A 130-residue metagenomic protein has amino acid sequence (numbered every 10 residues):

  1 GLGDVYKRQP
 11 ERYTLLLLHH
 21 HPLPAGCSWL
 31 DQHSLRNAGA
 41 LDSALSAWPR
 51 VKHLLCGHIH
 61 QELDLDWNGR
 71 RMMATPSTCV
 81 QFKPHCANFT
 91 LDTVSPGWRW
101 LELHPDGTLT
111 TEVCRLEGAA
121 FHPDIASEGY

Functional and structural regions predicted by a protein language model:
G1-Y6: Short, small-residue-biased leader/transition segments that mark boundaries at the very start of proteins
Q9-E11, W67: Short gly/pro-enriched beta-turn/loop segments at secondary-structure junctions
E11-H53, I59, Q81-K83, H122-D124: Active-site-proximal segments of metal-dependent phosphoesterases and phosphodiesterases across multiple
L63-Y130: Binuclear metal-dependent phosphoesterase catalytic core
